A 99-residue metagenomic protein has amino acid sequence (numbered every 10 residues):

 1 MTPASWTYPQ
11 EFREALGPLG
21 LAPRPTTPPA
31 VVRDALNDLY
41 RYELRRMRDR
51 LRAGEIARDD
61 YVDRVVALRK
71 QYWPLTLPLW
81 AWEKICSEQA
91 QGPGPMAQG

Functional and structural regions predicted by a protein language model:
M1-L36, L79-G99: Long, non-catalytic architectural segments outside compact domain cores
T26, L51-D59: Charged, low-complexity interaction regions
L36-L44: Short amphipathic alpha-helical heptad-repeat segments
E43-A53: Primarily EF-hand calcium-binding motifs
R58-A67: Short, charged, amphipathic alpha-helical segments
L68-W82: Amphipathic alpha-helical coiled-coil segments
